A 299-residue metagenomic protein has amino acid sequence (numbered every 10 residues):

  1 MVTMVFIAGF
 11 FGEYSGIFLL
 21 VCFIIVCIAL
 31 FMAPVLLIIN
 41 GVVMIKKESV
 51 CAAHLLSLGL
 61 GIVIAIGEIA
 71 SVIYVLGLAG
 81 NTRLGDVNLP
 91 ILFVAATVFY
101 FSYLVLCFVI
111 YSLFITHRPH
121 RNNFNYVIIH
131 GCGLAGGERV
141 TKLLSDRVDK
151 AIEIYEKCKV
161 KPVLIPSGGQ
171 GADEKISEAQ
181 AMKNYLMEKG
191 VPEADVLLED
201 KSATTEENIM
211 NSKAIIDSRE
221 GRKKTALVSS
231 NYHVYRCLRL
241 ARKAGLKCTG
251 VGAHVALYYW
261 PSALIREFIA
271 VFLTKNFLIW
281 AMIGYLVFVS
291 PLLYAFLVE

Functional and structural regions predicted by a protein language model:
M1-R121, R219, K223-K224, V228-E299: Extended hydrophobic blocks
V87-N88, A95, C107-I110, T116-A263: A structural signal for short, hydrophobic/glycine-enriched beta-strand patches
